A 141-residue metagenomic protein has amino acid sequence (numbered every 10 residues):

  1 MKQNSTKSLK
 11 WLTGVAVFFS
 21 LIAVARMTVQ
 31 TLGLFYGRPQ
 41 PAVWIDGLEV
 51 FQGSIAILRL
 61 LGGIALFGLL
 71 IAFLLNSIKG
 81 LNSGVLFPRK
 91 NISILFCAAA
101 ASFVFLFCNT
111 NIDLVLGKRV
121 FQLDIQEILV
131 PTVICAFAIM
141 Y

Functional and structural regions predicted by a protein language model:
M1-L32: Cytosolic juxtamembrane helix and N-cap/initiation of the first transmembrane helix
G14-V17, L21, F67, C97-F107: Hydrophobic alpha-helical transmembrane segments of multipass membrane transporters and ion channels, focusing on
L21-G37, V130-P131, A136-M140: Alpha-helical transmembrane segments of multi-pass membrane proteins
F35-S54: Perimembrane loop-to-helix junctions flanking transmembrane segments
P41, F67-P88: Membrane-helix interface/capping segments
S54-F67, V130-C135: Hydrophobic alpha-helical transmembrane segments
N91-R119: Hydrophobic alpha-helical transmembrane segments of integral membrane proteins
N109-Y141: Alpha-helical transmembrane segments of multi-pass integral membrane proteins, characterized by long hydrophobic
